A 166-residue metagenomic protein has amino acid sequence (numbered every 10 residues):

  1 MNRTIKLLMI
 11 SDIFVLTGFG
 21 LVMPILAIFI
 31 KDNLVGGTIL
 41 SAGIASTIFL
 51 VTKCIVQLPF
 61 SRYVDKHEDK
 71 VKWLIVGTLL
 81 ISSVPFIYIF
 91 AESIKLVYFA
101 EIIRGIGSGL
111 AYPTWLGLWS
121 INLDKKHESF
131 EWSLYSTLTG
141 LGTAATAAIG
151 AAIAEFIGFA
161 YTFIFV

Functional and structural regions predicted by a protein language model:
N2-L50: Helix-loop boundary and gating motifs at the non-cytosolic
S41, H127-L134: Cytoplasmic loop-to-transmembrane helix junctions
L50-L58, T143-A144: Residue-level signature of mid-helix packing/kink "hotspots" within the transmembrane helices of 12-pass Major
V56-D69, A154: Helix-to-loop junctions at the C-terminal end of transmembrane segments in multipass secondary transporters
K72-F86: Structural signature of the two symmetry-related core transmembrane helices
I89-E101: Helix-loop junctions at membrane interfaces in 12-TM secondary transporters
L110-L123: Intracellular juxtamembrane helix-capping segments at the cytosolic ends of symmetry-related transmembrane helices
A152-V166: A membrane-interface helix-boundary motif in multi-pass transporters
